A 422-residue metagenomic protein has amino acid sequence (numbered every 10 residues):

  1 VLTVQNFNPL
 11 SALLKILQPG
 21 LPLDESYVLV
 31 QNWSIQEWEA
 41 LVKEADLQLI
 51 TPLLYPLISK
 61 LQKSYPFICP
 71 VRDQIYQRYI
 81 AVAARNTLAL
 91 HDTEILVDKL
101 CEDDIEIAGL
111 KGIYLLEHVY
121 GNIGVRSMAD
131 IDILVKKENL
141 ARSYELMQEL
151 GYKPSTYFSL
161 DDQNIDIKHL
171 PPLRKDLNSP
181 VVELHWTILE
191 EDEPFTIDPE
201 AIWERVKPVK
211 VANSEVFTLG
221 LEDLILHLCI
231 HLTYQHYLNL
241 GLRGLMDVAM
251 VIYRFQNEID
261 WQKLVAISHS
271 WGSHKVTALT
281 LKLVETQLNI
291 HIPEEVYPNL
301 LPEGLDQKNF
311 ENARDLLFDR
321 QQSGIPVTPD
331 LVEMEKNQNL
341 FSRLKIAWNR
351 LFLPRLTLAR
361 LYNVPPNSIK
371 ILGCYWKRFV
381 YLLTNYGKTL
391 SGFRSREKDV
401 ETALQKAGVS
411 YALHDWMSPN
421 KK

Functional and structural regions predicted by a protein language model:
L2-A129, V135-K422: Conserved NTP-donor binding/palm subdomain of two-metal-ion nucleotidyltransferases/polymerases, i.e., the charged
